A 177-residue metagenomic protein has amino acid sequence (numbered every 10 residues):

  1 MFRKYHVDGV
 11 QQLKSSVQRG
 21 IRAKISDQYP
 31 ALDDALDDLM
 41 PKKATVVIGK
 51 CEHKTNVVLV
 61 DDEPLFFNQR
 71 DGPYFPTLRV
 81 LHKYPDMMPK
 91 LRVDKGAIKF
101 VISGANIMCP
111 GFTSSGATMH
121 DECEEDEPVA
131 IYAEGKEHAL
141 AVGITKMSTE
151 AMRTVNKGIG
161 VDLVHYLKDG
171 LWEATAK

Functional and structural regions predicted by a protein language model:
F2-T55, L59-T118, E122-C123, I131-K177: Beta-strand/loop-dominated core regions that host nucleotide or nucleotide-derived cofactor-binding catalytic loops
